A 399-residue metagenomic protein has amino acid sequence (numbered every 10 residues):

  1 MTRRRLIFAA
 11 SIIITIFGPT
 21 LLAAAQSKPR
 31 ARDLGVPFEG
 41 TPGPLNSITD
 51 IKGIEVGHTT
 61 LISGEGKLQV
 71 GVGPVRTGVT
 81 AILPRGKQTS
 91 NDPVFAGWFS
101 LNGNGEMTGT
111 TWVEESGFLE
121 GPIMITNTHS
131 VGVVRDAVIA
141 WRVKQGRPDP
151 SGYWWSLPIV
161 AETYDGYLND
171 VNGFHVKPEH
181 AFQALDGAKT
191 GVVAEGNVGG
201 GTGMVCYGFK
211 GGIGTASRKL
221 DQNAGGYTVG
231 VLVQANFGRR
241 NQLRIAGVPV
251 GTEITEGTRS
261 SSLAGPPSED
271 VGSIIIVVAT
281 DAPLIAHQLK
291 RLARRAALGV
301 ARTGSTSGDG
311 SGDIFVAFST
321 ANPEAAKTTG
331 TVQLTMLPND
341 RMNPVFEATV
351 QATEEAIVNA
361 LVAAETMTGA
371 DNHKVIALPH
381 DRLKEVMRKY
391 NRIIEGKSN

Functional and structural regions predicted by a protein language model:
M1-R3: N-terminal secretory signal peptides that target proteins for export/translocation
A9-T20: Bacterial N-terminal signal peptides
A24-N399: Alpha/propeptide regions of enzymes that mature by internal proteolysis
